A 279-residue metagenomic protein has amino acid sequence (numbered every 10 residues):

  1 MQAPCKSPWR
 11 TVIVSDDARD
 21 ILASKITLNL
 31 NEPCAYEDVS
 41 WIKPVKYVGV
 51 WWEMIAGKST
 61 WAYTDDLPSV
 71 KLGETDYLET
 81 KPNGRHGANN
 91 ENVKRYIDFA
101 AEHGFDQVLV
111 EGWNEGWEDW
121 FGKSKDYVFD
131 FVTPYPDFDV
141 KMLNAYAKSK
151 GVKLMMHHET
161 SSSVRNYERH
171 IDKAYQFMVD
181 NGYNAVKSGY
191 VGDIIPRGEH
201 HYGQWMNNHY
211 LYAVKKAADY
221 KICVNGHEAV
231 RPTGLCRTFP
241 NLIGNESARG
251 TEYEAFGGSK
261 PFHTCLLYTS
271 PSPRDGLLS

Functional and structural regions predicted by a protein language model:
M1-E37: N-terminal accessory beta-strand-rich subdomains and adjacent acidic, glycine-rich linkers that precede catalytic cores
R10-V12, G49, L109, A185-K187 (+1 more regions): Structured core elements
I21-K25, G57-Y63, C236-R237: Short conserved micro-motifs at the rims of enzyme active sites and ligand-binding pockets
P44-V48: Transmembrane beta-strand segments of Gram-negative outer membrane beta-barrel proteins
I55-G203: Aromatic-lined carbohydrate-binding/catalytic grooves of carbohydrate-active enzymes
E168-S270: Active-site neighborhood of glycoside hydrolase catalytic domains
Y268-L278: Single conserved hydrophobic/aromatic residue that forms the stacking wall/gate of nucleotide- or nucleobase-binding
